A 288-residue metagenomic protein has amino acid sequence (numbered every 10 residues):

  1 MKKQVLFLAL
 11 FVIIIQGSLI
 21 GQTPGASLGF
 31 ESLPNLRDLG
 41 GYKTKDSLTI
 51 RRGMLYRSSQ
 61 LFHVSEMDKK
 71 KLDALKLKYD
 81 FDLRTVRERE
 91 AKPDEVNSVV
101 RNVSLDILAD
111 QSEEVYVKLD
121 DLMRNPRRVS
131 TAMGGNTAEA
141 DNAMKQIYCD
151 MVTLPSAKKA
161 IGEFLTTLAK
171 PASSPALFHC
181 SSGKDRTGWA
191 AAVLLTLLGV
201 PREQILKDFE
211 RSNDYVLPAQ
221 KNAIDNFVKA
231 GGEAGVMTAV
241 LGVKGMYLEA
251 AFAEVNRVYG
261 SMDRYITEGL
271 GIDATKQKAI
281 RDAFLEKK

Functional and structural regions predicted by a protein language model:
M1-F7: Bacterial N-terminal signal peptides that target proteins for export
F7-S18: Bacterial N-terminal signal peptides
G21-L177, A190-K288: Cys-dependent protein tyrosine phosphatase-like superfamily
S182, R186-T187: Ser/Thr-glycine-rich phosphate-binding loops at phosphate-binding pockets of nucleotides, nucleotide cofactors
